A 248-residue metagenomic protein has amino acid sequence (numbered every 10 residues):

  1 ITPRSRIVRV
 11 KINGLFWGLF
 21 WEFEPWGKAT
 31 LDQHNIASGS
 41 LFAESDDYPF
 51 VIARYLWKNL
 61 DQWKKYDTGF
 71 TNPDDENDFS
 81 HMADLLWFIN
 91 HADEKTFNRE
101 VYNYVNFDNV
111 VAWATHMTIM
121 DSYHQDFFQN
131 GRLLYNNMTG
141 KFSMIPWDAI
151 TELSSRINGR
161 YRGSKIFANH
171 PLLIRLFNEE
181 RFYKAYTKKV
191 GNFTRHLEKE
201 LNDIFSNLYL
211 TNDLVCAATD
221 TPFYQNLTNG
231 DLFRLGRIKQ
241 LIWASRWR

Functional and structural regions predicted by a protein language model:
I1-P3, I12-W113, T194: Internal "kinase-insert"/substrate-recognition segments embedded within catalytic cores of ATP-dependent enzymes
P3-R9, F127-L134: A short glycine-rich, hydrophobically flanked beta-strand micro-motif that places a catalytic Asp/Glu for divalent metal
I12-G14, N136-T139: Short acidic-glycine loop/turn motifs at beta-strand connectors
E24-K28, M138, I150: Solvent-exposed coil/turn segments that connect beta secondary-structure elements in extracytoplasmic/periplasmic
P73-D126, G131, G140-R248: Middle-to-C-terminal accessory/interaction subdomains
